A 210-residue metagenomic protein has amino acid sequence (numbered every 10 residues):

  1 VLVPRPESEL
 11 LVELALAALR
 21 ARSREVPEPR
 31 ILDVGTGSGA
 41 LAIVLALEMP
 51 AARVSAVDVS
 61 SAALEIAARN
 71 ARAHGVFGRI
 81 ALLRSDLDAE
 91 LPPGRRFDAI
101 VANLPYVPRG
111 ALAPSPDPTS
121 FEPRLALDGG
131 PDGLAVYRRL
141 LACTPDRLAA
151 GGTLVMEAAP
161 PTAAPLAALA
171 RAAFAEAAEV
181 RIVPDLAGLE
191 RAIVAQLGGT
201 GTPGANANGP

Functional and structural regions predicted by a protein language model:
V1, P105-V107, P160: Short glycine-rich anion-binding loops that position phosphate/pyrophosphate groups of nucleotides and phosphorylated
V1-E13, A17, A135: Conserved SAM-binding loop and adjacent beta-strand
V3, A40, S61-A62, A89 (+2 more regions): Short alpha-helical
P4-P6, L104-P105, P123, A150: Proline-centered helix-kink/hinge sites
L10-P116: Conserved SAM/SAH cofactor-binding pocket of Class I
L104-V136: Mobile active-site "lid"/loop adjacent to the S-adenosyl-L-methionine
P131-L197: Conserved Class I SAM-dependent methyltransferase catalytic core
A192-P210: C-terminal lobe and adjacent flexible extensions of AdoMet/dcAdoMet transferase-like proteins
